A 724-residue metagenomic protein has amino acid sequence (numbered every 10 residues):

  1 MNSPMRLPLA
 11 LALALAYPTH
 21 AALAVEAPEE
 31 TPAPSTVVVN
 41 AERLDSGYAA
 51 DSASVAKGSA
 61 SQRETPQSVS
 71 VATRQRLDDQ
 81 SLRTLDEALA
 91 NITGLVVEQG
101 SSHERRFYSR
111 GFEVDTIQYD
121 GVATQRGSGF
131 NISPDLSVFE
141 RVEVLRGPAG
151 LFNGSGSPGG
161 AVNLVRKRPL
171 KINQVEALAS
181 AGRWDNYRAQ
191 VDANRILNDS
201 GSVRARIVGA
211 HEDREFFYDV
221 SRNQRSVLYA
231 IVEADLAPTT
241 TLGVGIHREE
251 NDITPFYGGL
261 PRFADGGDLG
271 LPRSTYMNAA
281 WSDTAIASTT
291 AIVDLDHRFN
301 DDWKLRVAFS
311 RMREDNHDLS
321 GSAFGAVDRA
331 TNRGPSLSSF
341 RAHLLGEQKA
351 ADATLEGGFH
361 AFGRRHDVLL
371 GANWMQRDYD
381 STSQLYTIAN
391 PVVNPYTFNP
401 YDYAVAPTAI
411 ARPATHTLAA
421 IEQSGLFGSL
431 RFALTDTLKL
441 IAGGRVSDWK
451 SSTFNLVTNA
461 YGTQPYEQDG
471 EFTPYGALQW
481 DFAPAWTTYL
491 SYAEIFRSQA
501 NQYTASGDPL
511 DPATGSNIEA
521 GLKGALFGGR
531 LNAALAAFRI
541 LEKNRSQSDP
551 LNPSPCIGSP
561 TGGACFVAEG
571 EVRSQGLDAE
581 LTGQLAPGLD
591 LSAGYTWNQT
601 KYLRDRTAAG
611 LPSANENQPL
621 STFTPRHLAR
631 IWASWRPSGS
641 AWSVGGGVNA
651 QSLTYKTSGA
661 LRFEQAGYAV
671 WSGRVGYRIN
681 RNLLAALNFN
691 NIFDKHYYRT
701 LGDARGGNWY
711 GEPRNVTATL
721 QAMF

Functional and structural regions predicted by a protein language model:
M1-L82, D86-G94: N-terminal Sec signal peptide and the immediately downstream disordered periplasmic leader that contains the TonB box
V97, R106, V122-R146, L164-R166: Short acidic/polar hinge/loop motifs at secondary-structure boundaries that mediate gating or recognition
S137-E140, L151-A230, L236-T240, T289 (+2 more regions): Outer-membrane beta-barrel translocator/receptor signature
E212-F216, Y229-R298, R311-G346, A389-A419 (+4 more regions): Acidic/polar loop-and-plug regions of large Gram-negative outer-membrane beta-barrel proteins
E233-A237, G346, R365-L369, N373-R377 (+4 more regions): Structural signature of Gram-negative outer-membrane beta-barrels, strongest in the C-terminal barrel of TonB-dependent
D294-S310, E314-S320, T488-Y489, P512-Q584 (+1 more regions): Membrane-embedded beta-barrel scaffold of Gram-negative outer-membrane proteins
D436-T437, V567-S658, F693-D694, T719-Q721: Gram-negative outer-membrane beta-barrel transporters
N649-T657, Y677-F724: C-terminal beta-signal and adjacent terminal beta-strands/loops of Gram-negative outer-membrane beta-barrel proteins
